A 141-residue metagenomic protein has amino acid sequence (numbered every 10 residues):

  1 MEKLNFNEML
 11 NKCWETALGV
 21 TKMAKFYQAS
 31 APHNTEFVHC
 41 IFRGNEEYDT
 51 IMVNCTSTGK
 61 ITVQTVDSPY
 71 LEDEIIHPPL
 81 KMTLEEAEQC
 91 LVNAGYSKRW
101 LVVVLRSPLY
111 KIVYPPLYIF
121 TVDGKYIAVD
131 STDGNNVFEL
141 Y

Functional and structural regions predicted by a protein language model:
M1-Y141: Long, terminal "pre-/pro-" and other extracytoplasmic accessory regions that lie outside the mature folded/catalytic
